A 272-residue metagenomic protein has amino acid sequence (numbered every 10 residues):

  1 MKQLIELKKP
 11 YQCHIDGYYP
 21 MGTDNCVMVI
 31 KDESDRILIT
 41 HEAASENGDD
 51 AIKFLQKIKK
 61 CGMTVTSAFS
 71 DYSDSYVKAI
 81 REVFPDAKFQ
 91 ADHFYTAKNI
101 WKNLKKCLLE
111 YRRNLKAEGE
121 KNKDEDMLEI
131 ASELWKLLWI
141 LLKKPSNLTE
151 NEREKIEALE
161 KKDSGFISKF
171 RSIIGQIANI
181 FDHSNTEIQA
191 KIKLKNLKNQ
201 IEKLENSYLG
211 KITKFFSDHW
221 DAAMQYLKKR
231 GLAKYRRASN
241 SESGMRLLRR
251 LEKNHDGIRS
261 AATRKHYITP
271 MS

Functional and structural regions predicted by a protein language model:
M1-D86: RNase H-like nuclease fold core
T23-V27, W101-K102, G244, I268-P270: Short, solvent-exposed polar/charged micro-motifs at secondary-structure junctions
M28, R36, N103, C107-E110 (+1 more regions): Phosphate/oxyanion-binding loops and surfaces in catalytic or ligand/nucleic-acid-binding neighborhoods
S70-V77, E120-S272: Acidic/histidine-rich catalytic cores and adjacent linkers of DNA breakage/strand-transfer/modification proteins
D71-K123: Conserved beta-strand -> loop -> alpha-helix junction used to position metal-binding or nucleic-acid-contacting
